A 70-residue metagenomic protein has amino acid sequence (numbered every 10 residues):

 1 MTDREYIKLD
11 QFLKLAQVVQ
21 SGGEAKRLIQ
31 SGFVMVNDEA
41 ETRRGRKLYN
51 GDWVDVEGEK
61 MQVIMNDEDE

Functional and structural regions predicted by a protein language model:
M1-E5, V63: A detector for short, charged/polar N-terminal pre-domain segments
R4-N50: A basic, amphipathic helix-loop patch mediating RNA/tRNA/ribosome contacts
G45-E70: C-terminal structural segments of small proteins and small subunits
